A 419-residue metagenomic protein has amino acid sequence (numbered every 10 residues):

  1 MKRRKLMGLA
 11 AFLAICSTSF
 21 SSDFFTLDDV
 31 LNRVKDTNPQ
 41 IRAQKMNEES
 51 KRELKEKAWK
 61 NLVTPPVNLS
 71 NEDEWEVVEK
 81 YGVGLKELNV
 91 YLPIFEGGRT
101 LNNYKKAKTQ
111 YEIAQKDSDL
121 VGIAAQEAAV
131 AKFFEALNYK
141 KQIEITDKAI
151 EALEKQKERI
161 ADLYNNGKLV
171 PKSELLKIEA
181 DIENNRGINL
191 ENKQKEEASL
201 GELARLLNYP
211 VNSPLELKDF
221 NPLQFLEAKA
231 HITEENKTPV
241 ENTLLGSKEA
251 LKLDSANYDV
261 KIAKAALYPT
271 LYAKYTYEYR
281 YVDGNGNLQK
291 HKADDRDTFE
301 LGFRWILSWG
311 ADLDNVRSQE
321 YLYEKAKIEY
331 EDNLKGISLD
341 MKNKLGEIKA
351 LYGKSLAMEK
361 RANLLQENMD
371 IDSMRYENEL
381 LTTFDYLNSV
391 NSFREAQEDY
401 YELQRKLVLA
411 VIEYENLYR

Functional and structural regions predicted by a protein language model:
R3-K5, G122-N242, K344-E347, L351 (+3 more regions): Periplasmic alpha-helical coiled-coil/stalk elements that build and connect Gram-negative outer-membrane
A10-S17: Bacterial N-terminal signal peptides
F20-P66, I94, L169-S173, E179 (+4 more regions): Bacterial Sec-pathway N-terminal export signals of envelope proteins
S22, N68-E96, N103-K105, K218-K229 (+2 more regions): Small/polar, glycine/serine/threonine/aspartate-rich low-complexity segments that form flexible
N32-R42, S50-P65, L88-K106, K116-I123 (+4 more regions): A glycine-/polar-enriched beta->alpha junction
A43-A58, V121, A125-T146, K155 (+7 more regions): Amphipathic alpha-helical coiled-coil segments
Q44, V67-N71, E249, L271-Y275 (+1 more regions): Membrane-embedded beta-strand positions of outer-membrane beta-barrel proteins
